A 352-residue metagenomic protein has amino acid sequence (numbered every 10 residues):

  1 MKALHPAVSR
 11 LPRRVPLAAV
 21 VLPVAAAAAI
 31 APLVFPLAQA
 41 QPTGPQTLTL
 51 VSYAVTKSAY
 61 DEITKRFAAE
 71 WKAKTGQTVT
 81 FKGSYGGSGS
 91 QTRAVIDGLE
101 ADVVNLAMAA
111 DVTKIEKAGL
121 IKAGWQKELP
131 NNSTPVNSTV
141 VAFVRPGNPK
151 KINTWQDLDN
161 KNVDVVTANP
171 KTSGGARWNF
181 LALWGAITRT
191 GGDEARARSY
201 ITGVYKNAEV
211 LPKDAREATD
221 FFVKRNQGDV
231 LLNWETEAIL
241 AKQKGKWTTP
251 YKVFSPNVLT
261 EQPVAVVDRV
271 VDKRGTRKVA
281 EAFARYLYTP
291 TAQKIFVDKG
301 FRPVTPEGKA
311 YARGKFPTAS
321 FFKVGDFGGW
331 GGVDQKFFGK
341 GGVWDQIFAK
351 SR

Functional and structural regions predicted by a protein language model:
M1-T47: Short, low-complexity disordered leader/linker segments with a strong preference for bacterial N-terminal type II
K2-R10, R14-P16, V271-R352: Extracellular/periplasmic juxtamembrane helices and adjacent flexible linkers that interface with membrane partners
P42-T172, S351-R352: N-terminal segment of the mature folded domain
K65-T75, Q156-F221: Ligand-binding cleft/hinge of the Venus flytrap
W125-P135, Q156, K242-V258: Short beta-strand->loop
T139-N148, E261-V279, I295-K299: A bilobed periplasmic-binding-protein/Venus flytrap-type ligand-binding module shared by bacterial periplasmic
G147-N153, T172, G185-D193, V270-K278: Short helix-loop capping/hinge motifs at secondary-structure junctions, enriched in acidic/polar residues
T190-P256, P263: Ligand-binding pocket segment of bilobal, Venus flytrap-like solute-binding proteins
